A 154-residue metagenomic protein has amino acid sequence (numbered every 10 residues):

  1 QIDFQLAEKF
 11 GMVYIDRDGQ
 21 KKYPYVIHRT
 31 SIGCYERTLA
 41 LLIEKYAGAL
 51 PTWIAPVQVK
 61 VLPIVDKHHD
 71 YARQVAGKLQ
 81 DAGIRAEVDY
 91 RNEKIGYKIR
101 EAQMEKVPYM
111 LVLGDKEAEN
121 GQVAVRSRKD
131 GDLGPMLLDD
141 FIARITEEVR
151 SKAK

Functional and structural regions predicted by a protein language model:
Q1-K154: NTP/phosphate- and nucleic-acid-binding module
